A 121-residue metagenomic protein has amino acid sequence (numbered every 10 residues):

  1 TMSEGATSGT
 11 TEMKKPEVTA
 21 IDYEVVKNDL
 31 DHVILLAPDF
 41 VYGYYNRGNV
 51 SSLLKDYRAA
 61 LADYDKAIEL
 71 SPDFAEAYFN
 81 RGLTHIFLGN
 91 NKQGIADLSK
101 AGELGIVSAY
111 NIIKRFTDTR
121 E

Functional and structural regions predicted by a protein language model:
T1-E121: Alpha-helical tetratricopeptide repeat
